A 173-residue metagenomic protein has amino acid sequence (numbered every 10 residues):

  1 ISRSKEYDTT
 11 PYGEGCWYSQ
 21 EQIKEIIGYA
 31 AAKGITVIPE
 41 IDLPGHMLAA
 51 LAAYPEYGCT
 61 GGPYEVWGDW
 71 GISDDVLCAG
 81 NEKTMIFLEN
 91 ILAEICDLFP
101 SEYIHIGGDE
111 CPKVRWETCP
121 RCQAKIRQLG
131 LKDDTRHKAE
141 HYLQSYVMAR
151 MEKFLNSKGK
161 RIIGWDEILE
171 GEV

Functional and structural regions predicted by a protein language model:
I1-K160: Substrate-binding cleft of carbohydrate-active enzyme catalytic domains
A52, L169-V173: Beta-rich nucleic-acid/ligand-interaction surfaces
R161-L169: Surface-exposed extracellular loop regions of Gram-negative outer-membrane beta-barrel proteins
